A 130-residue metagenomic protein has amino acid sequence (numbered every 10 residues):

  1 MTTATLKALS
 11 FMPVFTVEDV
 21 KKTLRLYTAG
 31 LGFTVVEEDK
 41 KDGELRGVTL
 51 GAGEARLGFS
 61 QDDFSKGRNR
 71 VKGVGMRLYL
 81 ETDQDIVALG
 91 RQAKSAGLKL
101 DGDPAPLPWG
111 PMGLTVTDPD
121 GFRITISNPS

Functional and structural regions predicted by a protein language model:
M1-L24, M76-L78, S127-S130: N-terminal beta-strand motif that seeds the catalytic metal site of vicinal oxygen chelate
M1-L6, G90-S130: Vicinal oxygen chelate
S10-D19, G47-G51, R68-K94, M112-T117: Vicinal oxygen chelate
F15-L57: Core segments of cupin and vicinal oxygen chelate
V36, F64-R68: Short, P/G- and charge-enriched loop/turn segments at secondary-structure junctions
K41-D42, F64, P106-P108: Conserved beta-strand edge residues that scaffold enzyme active sites
